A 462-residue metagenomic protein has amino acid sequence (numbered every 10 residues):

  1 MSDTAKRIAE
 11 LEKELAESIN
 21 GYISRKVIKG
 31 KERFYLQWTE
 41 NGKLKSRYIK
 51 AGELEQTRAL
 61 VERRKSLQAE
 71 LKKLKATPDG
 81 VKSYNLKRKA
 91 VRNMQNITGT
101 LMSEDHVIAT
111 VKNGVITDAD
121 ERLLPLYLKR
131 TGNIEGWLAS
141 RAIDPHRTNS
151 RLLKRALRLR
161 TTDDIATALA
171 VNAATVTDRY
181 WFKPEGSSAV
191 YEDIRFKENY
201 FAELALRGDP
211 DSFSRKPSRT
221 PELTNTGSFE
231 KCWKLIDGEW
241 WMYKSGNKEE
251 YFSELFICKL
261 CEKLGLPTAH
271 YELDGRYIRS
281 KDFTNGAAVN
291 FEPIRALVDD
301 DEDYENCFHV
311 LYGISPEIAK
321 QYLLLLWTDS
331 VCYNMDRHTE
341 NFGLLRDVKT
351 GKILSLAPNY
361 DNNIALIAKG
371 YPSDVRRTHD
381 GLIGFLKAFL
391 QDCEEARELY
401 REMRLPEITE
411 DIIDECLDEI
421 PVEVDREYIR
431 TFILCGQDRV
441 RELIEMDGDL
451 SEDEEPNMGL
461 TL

Functional and structural regions predicted by a protein language model:
M1-K89: Conserved glycine(s) in the ABC-transporter nucleotide-binding domain "signature"
R33-Y35, T98, Y277, T339: Broad gene-expression machinery/nucleic-acid interaction feature
S83-W327, V331-Y333, L345-L462: Phosphate/dinucleotide-binding and metal-coordinating scaffold of catalytic cores in nucleotide-dependent enzymes
H338, G343-L345: Conserved protein-kinase catalytic-loop segment immediately C-terminal to the catalytic Asp of the HRD motif
